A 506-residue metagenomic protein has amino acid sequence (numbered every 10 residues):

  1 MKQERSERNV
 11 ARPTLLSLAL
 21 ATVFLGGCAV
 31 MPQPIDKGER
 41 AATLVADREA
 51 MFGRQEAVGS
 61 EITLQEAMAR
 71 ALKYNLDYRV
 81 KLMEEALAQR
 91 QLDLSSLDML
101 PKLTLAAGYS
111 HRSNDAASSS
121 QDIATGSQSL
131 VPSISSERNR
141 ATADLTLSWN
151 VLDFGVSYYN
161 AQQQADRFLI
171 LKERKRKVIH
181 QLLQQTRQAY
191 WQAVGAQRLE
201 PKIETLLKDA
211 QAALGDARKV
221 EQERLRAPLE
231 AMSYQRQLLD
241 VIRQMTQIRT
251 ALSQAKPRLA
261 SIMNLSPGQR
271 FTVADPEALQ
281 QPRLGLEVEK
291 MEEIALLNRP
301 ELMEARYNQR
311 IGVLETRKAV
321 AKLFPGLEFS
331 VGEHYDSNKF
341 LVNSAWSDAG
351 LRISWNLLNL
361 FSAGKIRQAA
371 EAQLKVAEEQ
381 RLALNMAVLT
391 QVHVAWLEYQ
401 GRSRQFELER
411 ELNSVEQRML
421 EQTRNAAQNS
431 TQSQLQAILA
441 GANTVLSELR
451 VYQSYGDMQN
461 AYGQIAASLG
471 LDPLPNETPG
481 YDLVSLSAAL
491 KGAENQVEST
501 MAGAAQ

Functional and structural regions predicted by a protein language model:
K2-Q3, E7-R8, A29, V178-I294 (+7 more regions): Periplasmic alpha-helical coiled-coil/stalk elements that build and connect Gram-negative outer-membrane
K2-R12, A29-D36, Q281, R450-Q506: Acidic, low-complexity, intrinsically disordered peripheral segments
T22-D47: Bacterial Sec signal peptide processing site at the extreme N-terminus
D47-R70: Regulatory alphaC helix of protein kinase catalytic domains
T63-E66, R140-T142, Q188, S233 (+2 more regions): Transmembrane beta-barrel architecture of outer-membrane proteins
A71-L72, A124-L130, R226, E230-A231 (+3 more regions): Amphipathic alpha-helical coiled-coil scaffold segments and their short linker/junction regions
K102-K177, E289, N298, M303-L384 (+1 more regions): Small/polar-residue-enriched beta-strand and adjacent coil segments characteristic of outer-membrane beta-barrel
E221-L225, A427-S433, S468, D472: A short glycine-centered flexible hinge/capping loop motif at secondary-structure junctions
